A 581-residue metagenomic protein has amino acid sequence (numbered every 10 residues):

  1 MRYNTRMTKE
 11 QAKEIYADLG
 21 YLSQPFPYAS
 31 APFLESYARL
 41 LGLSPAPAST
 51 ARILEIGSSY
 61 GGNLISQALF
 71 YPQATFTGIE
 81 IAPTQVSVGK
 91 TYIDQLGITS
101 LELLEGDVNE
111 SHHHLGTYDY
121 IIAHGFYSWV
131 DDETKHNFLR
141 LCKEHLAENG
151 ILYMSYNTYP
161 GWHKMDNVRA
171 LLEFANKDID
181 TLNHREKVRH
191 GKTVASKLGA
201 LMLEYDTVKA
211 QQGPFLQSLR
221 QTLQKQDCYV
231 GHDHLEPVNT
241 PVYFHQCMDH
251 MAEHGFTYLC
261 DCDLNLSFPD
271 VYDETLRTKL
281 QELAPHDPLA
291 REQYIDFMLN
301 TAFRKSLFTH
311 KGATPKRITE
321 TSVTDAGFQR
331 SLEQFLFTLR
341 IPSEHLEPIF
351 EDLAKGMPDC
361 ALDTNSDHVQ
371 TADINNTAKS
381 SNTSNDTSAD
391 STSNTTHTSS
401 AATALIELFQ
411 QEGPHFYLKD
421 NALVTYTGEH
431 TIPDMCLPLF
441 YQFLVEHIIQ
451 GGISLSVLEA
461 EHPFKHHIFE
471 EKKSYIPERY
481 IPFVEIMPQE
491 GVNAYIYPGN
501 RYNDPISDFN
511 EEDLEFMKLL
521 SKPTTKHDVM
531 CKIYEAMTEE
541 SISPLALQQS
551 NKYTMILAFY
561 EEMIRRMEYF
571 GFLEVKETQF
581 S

Functional and structural regions predicted by a protein language model:
D18-T50, S66: Conserved alpha-helix/loop element of class I SAM-dependent methyltransferases that forms part of the SAM/SAH-binding
Y60-P72: Conserved SAM-binding loop of SAM-dependent methyltransferases across substrates and taxa, primarily the Class I
A82: Conserved SAM/SAH-binding beta-strand->alpha-helix loop
H113-I121: A short acidic, Gly/Pro-enriched loop at the edge of an enzyme's catalytic core that lines a small-molecule cofactor
H136-E148: A short glycine-rich, Lys/Arg-flanked "PGG" loop and its adjoining helix->strand segment in the class I
N149-Y156: Conserved beta-strand signature within the Rossmann-like core of class I S-adenosyl-L-methionine
Y156-D178, A195, L201-E204: Conserved class I S-adenosyl-L-methionine
P269-E282, L289-F303, F308, I349 (+4 more regions): Long, charge-rich, low-complexity alpha-helical segments
